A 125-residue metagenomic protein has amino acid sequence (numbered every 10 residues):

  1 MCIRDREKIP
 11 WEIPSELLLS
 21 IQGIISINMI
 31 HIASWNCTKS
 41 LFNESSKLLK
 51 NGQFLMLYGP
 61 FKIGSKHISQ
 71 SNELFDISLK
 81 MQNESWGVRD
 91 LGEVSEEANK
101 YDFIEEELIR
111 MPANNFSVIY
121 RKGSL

Functional and structural regions predicted by a protein language model:
M1-D5: Conserved small/polar residues in nucleotide/adenosyl-binding loops
I9-L19: Short conserved loop adjoining the S-adenosyl-L-methionine
Q22: Conserved acidic residues
I25: A conserved beta-strand element that flanks and buttresses the S-adenosyl-L-methionine
I32-L48: A short, conserved alpha-helix within the catalytic core of class I
N51-S65: Conserved beta-strand signature within the Rossmann-like core of class I S-adenosyl-L-methionine
I68-G92: Conserved Class I S-adenosyl-L-methionine
Y101-L125: Core SAM-dependent methyltransferase catalytic element
